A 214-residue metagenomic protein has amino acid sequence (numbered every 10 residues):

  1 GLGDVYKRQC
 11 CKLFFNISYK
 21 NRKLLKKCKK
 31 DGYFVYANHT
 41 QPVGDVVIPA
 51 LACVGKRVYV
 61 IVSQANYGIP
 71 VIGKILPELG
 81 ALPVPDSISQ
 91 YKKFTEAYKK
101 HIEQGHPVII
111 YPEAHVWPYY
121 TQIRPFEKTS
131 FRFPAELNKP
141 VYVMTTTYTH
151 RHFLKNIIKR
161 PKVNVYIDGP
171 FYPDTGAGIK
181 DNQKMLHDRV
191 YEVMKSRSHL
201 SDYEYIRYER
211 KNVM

Functional and structural regions predicted by a protein language model:
G1-V5: Short, small-residue-biased leader/transition segments that mark boundaries at the very start of proteins
R8-H39: Helix-to-loop junction immediately C-terminal to a conserved catalytic motif
L13-N21, S89-K92, T147-T149: Short gly/ser/thr-rich secondary-structure transition/capping motifs
Y19, V60, A81-P83, V141-V143 (+1 more regions): Conserved beta-strand scaffold positions in the cores of enzyme catalytic domains, especially in NTP/NDP-utilizing
K23, H39-Q41, G55, S87 (+3 more regions): Short, flexible active-site-adjacent loop segments at beta-strand->alpha-helix junctions, enriched in small/polar
K27-I88: Catalytic core of membrane glycerolipid acyltransferases/transacylases, capturing the structured, soluble-facing
F94-M214: Non-catalytic C-terminal accessory region of glycerolipid acyltransferases and related lyso-lipid remodeling enzymes
